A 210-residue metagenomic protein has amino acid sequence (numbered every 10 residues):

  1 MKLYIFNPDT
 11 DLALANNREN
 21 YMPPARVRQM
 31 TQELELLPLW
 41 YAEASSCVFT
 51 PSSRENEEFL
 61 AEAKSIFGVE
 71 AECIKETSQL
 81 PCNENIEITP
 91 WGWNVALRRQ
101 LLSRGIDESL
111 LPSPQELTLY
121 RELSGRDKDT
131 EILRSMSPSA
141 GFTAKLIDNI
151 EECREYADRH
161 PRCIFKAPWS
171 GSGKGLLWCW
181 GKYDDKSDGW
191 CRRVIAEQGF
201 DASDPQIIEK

Functional and structural regions predicted by a protein language model:
M1, S45, N85-E87, H160 (+1 more regions): A general structural motif
M1-F49: N-terminal-proximal low-complexity accessory segments that begin disordered and transition into the first
I5, C47-P51, T89-G92, I164-K166 (+1 more regions): A structural signal for short, well-ordered beta-strand segments and their strand-loop junctions that often border
N16-N17, M22-P23, A61-E62, Q100-I106 (+1 more regions): Surface-exposed flexible segments
V27-Y41, F49-R159, G171: Conserved N-proximal alpha/beta basic substrate-recognition cap immediately N-terminal to, or forming the N-lobe
S139-T143, I164, G181-K210: Conserved ATP-binding module of the ATP-grasp superfamily
N149-E152, C179-Y183: Alpha-helix N-cap recognition
P161-L177: Conserved anion/nucleotide-ligand pocket segment
